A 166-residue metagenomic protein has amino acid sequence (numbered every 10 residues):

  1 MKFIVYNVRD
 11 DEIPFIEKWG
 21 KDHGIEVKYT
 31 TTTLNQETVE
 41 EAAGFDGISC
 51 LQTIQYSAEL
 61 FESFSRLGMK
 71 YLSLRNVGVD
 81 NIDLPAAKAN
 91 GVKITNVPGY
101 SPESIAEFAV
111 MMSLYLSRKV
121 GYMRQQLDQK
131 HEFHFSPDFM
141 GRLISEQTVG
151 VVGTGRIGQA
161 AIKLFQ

Functional and structural regions predicted by a protein language model:
K2-I94: An N-terminal-biased, well-structured beta-alpha scaffold segment characteristic of Rossmann-like dinucleotide-binding
R9-I13, A106, G158: A structural signal for well-ordered alpha-helical scaffolds and beta->alpha junctions
K18, M111, Y115, K163: Short, well-ordered alpha-helices that flank and scaffold nucleotide-derived cofactor binding pockets
A87, A109, G153: Conserved hydrophobic/aromatic pocket- or pore-lining residues that grip, position, or stack substrates in active sites
V92, P98-T148: Phosphate-binding beta-alpha-beta segment of Rossmann-like dinucleotide-binding domains, i.e., the NAD(P)
P137-Q166: Rossmann-like dinucleotide/phosphate-binding beta-alpha-beta segment
